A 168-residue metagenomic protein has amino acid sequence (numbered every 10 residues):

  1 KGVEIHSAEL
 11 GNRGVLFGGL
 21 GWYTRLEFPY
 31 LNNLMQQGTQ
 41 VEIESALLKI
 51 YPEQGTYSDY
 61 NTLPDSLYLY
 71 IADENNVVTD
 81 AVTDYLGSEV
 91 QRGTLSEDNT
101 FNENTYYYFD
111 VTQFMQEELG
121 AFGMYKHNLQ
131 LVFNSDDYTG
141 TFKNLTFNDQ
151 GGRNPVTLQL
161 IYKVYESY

Functional and structural regions predicted by a protein language model:
K1-Y168: Secreted, disulfide-rich extracellular signaling modules
